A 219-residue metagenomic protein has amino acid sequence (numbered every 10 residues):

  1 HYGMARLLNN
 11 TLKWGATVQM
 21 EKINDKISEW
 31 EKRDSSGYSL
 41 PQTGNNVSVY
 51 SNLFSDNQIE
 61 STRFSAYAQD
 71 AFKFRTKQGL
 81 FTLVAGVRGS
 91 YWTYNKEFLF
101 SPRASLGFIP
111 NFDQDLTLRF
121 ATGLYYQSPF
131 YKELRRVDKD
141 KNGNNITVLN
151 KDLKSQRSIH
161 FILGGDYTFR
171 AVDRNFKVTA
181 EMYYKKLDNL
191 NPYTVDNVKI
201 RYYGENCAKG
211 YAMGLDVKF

Functional and structural regions predicted by a protein language model:
H1-N95, A180-M182: Face-selective signature of the C-terminal outer-membrane beta-barrel domain
Y2-M4, A66-F72, A104-F108, L163-Y167 (+1 more regions): Residues on the lipid-exposed face of transmembrane beta-strands in outer-membrane beta-barrel proteins
W14-A16, L83-V87, A104, L118-T122 (+3 more regions): Membrane-embedded beta-strand positions of outer-membrane beta-barrel proteins
V18-N24, V87-T93, F108-P110, T122-S128 (+4 more regions): Transmembrane beta-strands of outer-membrane beta-barrel pores
K22-I27, E31-K32, G37-Y38, G79 (+6 more regions): Outer-membrane beta-barrel proteins
K26-N52, D138-L149, T194-C207: Surface-exposed loop/turn segments flanking beta-strands in extracellular/periplasmic regions
N111-R170: Outer-membrane beta-barrel translocator/channel fold
D152-M213: Membrane-embedded beta-barrel scaffold of Gram-negative outer-membrane proteins
